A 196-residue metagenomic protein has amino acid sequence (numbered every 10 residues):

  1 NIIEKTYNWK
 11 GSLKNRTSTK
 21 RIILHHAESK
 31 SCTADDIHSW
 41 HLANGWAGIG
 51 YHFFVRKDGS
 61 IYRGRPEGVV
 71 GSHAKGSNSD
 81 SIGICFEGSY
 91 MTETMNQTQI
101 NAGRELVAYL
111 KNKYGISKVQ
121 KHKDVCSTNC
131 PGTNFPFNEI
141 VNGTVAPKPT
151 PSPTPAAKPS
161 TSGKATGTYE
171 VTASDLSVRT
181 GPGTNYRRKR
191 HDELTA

Functional and structural regions predicted by a protein language model:
N1-I22, K57, I61, P66-E67 (+2 more regions): Basic/polar, cationic surfaces and motifs that engage anionic cell-wall and phosphate/carboxylate ligands
N1-N44, H52: Cell wall/extracellular polymer interaction/catalysis modules
K14-S18, N44-A47, F54-V55, H73-D80 (+1 more regions): Extracellular/periplasmic catalytic domains that process cell-envelope and extracellular macromolecules
A27-C32, E93-N101, N185: Soluble non-cytosolic domains of exported or imported proteins
T33-I37, Q99-L106, P136, A165 (+2 more regions): Stable alpha-helical elements in mature extracytoplasmic
P151-T180, D192-E193: SH3-family beta-barrel domains
N185-A196: Conserved beta-strand/loop element in small beta-rich adapter and peptidoglycan-binding domains
